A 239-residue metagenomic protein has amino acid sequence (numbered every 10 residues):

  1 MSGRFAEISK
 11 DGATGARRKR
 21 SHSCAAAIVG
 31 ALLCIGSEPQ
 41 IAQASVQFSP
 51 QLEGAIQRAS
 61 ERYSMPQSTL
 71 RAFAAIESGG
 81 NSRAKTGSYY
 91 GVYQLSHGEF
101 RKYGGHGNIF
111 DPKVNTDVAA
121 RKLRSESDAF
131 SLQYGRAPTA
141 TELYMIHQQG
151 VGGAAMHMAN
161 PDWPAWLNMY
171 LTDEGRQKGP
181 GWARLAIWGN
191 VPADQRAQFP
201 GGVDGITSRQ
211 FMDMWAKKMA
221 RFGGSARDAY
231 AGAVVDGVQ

Functional and structural regions predicted by a protein language model:
S2-R58, S82, G98-H106: N-terminal export signals and maturation junctions of secreted/periplasmic proteins
V29-G80, K113-Y134, F222, R227-A233 (+1 more regions): Export/targeting segments at the very N-terminus of extracytoplasmic proteins
M65-S68, Y90, P138-A140: Extracytoplasmic
S78-K85, E126-F130, Q149-N160: Secretory-pathway/luminal and periplasmic proteins that interact with or process carbohydrate-rich
S88-G105, A119, L123: Substrate-binding/active-site groove segments that recognize and process beta-1,4-linked N-acetyl-hexosamine
G105-N115: A short, structured beta-strand-centered segment in the mid-to-C-terminal lobe of catalytic cores from group-transfer
T141-S208: Catalytic and substrate-binding regions of cell-wall glycan-acting enzymes that process beta-1,4-linked
P192-Q239: Low-complexity, Gly/Ser/Thr/Pro-rich intrinsically disordered linker/tail segments
